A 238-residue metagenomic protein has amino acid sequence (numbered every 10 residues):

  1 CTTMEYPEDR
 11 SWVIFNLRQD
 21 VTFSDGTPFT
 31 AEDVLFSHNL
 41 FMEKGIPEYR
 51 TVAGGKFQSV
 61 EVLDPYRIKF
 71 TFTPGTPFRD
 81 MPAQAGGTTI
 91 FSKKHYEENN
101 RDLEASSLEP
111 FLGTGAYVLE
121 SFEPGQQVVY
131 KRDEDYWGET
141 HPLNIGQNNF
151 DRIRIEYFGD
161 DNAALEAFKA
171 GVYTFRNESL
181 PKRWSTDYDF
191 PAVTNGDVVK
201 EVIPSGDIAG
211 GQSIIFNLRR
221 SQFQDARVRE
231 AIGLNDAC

Functional and structural regions predicted by a protein language model:
C1, E8-W12, R18, F29 (+7 more regions): Extracytoplasmic
T2-P47, L63, K69-T71, F78 (+3 more regions): Aromatic- and charge-enriched surface segment that lines or borders ligand/interaction sites
E5-D9, N16, R50-E98, A116-E123: Surface-exposed binding/hinge segments that line and control ligand-binding clefts or catalytic entry sites
D9, V13, L17, T30-H38 (+11 more regions): Stable alpha-helical elements in mature extracytoplasmic
L17-D25, F57, S107, R154-Y157 (+2 more regions): Second-shell loop/turn segments in exported
T27, D80-A85, K131-D133, T140-L143 (+4 more regions): Short, solvent-exposed loop/turn and secondary-structure capping segments
S59-V60, E120-K131, E156-R220, A231 (+1 more regions): Extracellular/periplasmic solute-recognition and catalytic clefts
A85-R152, D160-A163: Gly/Pro-rich hinge or "lid" segments in bacterial periplasmic/extracellular proteins
